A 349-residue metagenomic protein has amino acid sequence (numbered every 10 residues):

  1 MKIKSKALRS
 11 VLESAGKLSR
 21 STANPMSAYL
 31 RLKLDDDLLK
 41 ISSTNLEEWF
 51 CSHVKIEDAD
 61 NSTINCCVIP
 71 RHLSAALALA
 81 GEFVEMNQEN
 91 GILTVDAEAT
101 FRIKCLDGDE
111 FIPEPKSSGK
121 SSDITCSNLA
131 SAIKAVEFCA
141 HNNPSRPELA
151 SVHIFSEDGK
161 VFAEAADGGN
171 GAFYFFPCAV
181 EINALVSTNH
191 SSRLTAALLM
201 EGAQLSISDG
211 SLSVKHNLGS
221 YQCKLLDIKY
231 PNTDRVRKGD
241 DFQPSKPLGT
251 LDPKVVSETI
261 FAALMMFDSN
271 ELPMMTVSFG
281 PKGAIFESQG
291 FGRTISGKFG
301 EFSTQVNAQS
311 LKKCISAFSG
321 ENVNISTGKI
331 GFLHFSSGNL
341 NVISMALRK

Functional and structural regions predicted by a protein language model:
M1-K349: Structural preference for solvent-exposed beta-strand-turn elements and adjacent flexible terminal/loop segments within
